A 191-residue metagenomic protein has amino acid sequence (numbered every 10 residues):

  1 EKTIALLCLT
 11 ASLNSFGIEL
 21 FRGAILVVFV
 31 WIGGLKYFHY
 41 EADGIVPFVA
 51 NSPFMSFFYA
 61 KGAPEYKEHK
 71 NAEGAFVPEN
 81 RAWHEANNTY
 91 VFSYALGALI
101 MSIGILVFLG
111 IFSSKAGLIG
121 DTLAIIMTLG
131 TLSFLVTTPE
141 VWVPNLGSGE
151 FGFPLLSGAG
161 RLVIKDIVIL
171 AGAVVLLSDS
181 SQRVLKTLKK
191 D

Functional and structural regions predicted by a protein language model:
E1-D191: Membrane-interface extramembranous regions
